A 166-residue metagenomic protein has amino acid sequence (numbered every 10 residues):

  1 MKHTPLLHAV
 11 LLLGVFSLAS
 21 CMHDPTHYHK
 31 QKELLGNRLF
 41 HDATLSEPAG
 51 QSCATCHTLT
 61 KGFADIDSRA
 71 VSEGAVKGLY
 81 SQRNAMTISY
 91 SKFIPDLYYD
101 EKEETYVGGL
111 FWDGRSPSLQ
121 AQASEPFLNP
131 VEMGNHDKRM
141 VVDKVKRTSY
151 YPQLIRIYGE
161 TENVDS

Functional and structural regions predicted by a protein language model:
M1-A9: Bacterial N-terminal signal peptides that target proteins for export
H8-S17: Bacterial N-terminal signal peptides
C21-S166: Periplasmic c-type cytochrome electron-transfer domains
